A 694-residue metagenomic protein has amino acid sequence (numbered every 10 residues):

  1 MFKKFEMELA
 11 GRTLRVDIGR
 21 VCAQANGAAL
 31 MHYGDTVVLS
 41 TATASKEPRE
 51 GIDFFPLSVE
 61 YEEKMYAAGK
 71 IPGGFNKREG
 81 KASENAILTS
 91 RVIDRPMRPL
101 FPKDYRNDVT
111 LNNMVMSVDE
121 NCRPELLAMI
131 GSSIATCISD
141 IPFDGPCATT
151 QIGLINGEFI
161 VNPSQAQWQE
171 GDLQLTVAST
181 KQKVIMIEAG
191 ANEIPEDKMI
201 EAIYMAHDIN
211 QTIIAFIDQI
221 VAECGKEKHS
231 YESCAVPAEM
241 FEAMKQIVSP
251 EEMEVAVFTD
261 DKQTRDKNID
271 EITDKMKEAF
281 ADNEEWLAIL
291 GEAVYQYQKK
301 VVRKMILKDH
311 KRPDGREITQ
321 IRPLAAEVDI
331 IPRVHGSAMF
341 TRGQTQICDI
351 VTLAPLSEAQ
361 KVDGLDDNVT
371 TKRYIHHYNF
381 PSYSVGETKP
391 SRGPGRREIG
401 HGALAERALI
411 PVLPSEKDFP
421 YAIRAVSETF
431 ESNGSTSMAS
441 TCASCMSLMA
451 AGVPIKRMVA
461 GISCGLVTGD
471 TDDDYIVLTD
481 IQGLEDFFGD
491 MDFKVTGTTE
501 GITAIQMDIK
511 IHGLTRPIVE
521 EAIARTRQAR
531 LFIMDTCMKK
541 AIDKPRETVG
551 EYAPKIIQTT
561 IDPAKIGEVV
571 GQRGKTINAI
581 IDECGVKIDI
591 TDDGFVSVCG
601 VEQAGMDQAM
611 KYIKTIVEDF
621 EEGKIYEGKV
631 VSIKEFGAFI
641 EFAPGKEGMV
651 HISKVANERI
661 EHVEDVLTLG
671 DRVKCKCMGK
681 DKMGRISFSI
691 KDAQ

Functional and structural regions predicted by a protein language model:
M1-E232: Long, basic N-terminal domains or extensions that often function in RNA/ssDNA interaction or organelle/cellular
M1-L30, G34-S45, D53, H229-V369 (+3 more regions): Extended amphipathic alpha-helical scaffolds
A25-T110, V115-C122, E188, I330 (+3 more regions): Glycine-rich, flexible beta-strand/loop modules in the N-terminal catalytic cores of phosphate-handling
G27-A29, C122-I141, V328-V351, N433-V453 (+1 more regions): Conserved phosphate/anionic-ligand binding catalytic regions in large, soluble enzymes, centered on
R95-K103, I138, P355-E358, P381-G386 (+10 more regions): Conserved helix-loop functional segments at active or binding sites
K103-V109, D144-P146, I213-Y231, Q263 (+7 more regions): Flexible, glycine/charged-enriched surface loops at secondary-structure junctions
D140-D260, L448-E547: Mobile "lid/hinge" segments at catalytic clefts and subdomain interfaces of large enzymes
L290, Y552-Q558, P563-Q694: Single-stranded RNA-binding regions, centering on S1/OB-family and related RNA-binding modules
